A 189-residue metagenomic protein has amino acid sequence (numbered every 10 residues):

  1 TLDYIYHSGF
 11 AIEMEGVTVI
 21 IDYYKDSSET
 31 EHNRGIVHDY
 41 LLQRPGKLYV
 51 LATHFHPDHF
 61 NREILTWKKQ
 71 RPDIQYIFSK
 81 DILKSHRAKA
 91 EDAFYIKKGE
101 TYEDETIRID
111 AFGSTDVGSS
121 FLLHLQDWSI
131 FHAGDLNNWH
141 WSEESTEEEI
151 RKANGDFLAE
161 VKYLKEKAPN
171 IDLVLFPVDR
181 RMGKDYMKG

Functional and structural regions predicted by a protein language model:
L2-Y4, V19-D22, R108-S114, S129-D135 (+1 more regions): Active-site-proximal beta-strand elements of phosphoester/diester hydrolases
A11-L51, R62-T66, N137-A168: Pre-active-site segment of Zn-dependent metallo-hydrolases
I20-Y24, G46-F60, Y76-K80, F131-G134 (+2 more regions): Active-site neighborhood of phospho(di)ester-bond hydrolases with catalytic His/Asp-centered motifs
S27-S28, F55-F60, I82-H86, E100-Y102 (+3 more regions): Active-site environment of divalent metal-dependent phosphoester hydrolases
N61-Q70, A88, M187: Metal-dependent catalytic neighborhoods of phosphoester/phosphodiester hydrolases
R71-Q75: A short helix->loop->beta-strand "cap" motif at the edges of active sites that frequently abuts
Y76-W128: Metallo-beta-lactamase
T115-G189: Active-site-proximal loop/helix segments of hydrolase catalytic cores
